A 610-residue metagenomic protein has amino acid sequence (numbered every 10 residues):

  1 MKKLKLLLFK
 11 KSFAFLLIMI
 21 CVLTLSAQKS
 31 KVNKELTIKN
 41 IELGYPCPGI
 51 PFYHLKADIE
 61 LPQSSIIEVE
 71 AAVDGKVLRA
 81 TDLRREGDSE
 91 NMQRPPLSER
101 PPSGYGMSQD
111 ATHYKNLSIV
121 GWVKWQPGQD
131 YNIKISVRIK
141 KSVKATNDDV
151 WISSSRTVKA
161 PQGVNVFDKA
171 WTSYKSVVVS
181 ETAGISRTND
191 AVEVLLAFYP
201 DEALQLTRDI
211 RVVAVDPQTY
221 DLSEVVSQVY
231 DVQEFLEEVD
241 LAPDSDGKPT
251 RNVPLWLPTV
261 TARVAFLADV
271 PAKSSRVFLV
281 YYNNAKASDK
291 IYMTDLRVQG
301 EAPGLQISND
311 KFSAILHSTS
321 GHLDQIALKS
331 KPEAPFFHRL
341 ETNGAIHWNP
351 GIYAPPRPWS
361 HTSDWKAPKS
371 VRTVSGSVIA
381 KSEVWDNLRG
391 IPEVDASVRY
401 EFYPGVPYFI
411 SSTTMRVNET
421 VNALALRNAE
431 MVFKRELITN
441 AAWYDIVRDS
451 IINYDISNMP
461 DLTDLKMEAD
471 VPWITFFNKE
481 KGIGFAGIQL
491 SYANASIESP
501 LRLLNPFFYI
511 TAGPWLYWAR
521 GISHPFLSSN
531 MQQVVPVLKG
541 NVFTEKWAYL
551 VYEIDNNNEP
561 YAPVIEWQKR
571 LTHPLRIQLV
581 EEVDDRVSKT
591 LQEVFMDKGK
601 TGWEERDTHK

Functional and structural regions predicted by a protein language model:
I18-S26: Hydrophobic h-region of N-terminal signal peptides that target proteins for export in Gram-negative bacteria
G44, G49-Y53, D58-P62, R84-V123 (+4 more regions): Alpha-mannosidase-like glycoside hydrolase catalytic domains involved in N-glycan trimming, generalizing to other
L55, K175-V179, K311, F409-V417: Short, well-ordered beta-strand segments enriched in hydrophobic/aromatic residues
R79-S98, P303-G390, A396-R399: Acidic-aromatic substrate-binding/catalytic surfaces of carbohydrate-active enzymes
Q129-I135, R276: Exposed beta-strand face motif in extracellular beta-rich ectodomains
G163-D168, S173-Y174, V178-S186, F198-D216 (+1 more regions): Polysaccharide-binding surfaces and accessory modules of carbohydrate-active proteins
S245-S275, N284, L465-K610: Beta-strand-rich recognition/accessory modules
S375-N440: Acidic, contiguous internal or C-terminal segments within carbohydrate-active enzymes that form a structured patch used
